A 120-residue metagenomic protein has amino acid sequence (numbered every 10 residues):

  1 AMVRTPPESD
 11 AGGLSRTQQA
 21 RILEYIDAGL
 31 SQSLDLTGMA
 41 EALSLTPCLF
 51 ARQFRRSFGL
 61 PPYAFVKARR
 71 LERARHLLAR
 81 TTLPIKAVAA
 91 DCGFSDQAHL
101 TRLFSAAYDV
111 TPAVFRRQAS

Functional and structural regions predicted by a protein language model:
V3, E8-S9, D27, Q32-R69 (+1 more regions): Basic/polar phosphate-binding segments, predominantly the helix-turn-helix DNA-binding elements of transcriptional
G13-A20, T37: Conserved catalytic core of the tyrosine transesterase superfamily
T17-Y25, V66, R70-H76: Pre-recognition alpha-helix immediately N-terminal to the DNA-recognition helix within helix-turn-helix or winged-helix
E72-R73, A79, V110, S120: C-terminal "cap" of GNAT-fold acetyltransferases
L83-P84, H99: Residue-level recognition of oxygen-bearing side chains
